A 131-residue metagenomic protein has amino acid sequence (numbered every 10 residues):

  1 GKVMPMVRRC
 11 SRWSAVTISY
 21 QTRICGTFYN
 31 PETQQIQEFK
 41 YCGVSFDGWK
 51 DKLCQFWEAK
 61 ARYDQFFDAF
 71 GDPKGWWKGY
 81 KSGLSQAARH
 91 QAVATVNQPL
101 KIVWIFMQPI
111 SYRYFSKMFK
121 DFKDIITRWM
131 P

Functional and structural regions predicted by a protein language model:
G1-S45, D51: Acidic-basic catalytic patches of nuclease active cores, encompassing PD-(D/E)XK and other metal-cofactor nuclease
G1-V3, D68-G71, W76, Y80 (+2 more regions): Terminal leader/tail segments of proteins
C10, A88-P131: Active-site or metal-binding loop neighborhoods of secreted/extracellular toxin and effector enzymes
S11, D47, Q55, K74-G75 (+2 more regions): Short, low-complexity intrinsically disordered segments
Y20, C25-Y29, Q65-A88, V93: Catalytic phosphate/metal-binding cores of nucleic-acid and nucleotide-processing enzymes, i.e., regions that mediate
I36, K78, V103: Conserved aromatic-histidine-acidic binding/catalytic patches
Y41-C42, G83-A87, S111: Amphipathic coiled-coil/heptad-repeat helices and related helical stalk/stem segments that mediate oligomerization
D47-A69, H90: Conserved catalytic cores of phosphodiester-cleaving nucleases, focusing on short active-site segments
